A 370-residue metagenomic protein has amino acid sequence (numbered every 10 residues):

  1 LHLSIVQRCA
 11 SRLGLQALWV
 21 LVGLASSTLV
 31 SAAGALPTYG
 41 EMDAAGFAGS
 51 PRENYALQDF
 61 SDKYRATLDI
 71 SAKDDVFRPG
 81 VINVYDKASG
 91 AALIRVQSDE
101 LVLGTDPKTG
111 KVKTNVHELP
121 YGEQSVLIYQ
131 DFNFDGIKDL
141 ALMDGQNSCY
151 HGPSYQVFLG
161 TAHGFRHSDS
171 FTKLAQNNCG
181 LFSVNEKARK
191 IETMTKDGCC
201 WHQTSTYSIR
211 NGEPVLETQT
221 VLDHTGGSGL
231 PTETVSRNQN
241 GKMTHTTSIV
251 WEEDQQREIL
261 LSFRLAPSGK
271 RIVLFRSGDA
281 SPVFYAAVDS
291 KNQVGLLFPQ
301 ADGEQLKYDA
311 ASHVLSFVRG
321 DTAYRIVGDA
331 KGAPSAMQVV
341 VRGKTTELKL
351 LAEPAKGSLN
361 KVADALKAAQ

Functional and structural regions predicted by a protein language model:
G14-T28: Bacterial N-terminal signal peptides
V30-A92, V184-I259, T322, D329-Q370: Acidic, small-residue rich beta-repeat scaffolds with periodic aromatic anchors
A56-L57, A66, E252-P299: N-terminal secretory signal peptides
T67, N133-D144, A188-E192: Acidic/hydrophobic-patterned starts of short beta strands in beta-sheet-rich repeat architectures
Y85-A88, Y150-S170, T206-N211: Beta-propeller blade repeat segments, especially FG-GAP/WD-type strand-to-loop junctions in 6- to 7-bladed propeller
L101-K111, P282-S312: A low-complexity, Ser/Thr/Gly/Pro-enriched, surface-exposed linker/loop concept that marks segments flanking
L103-S125, K173-S183, W201: Repeat-based blade/solenoid architectures
V126-F134, S183-E186: Structural signature of eukaryotic scaffold interfaces centered on beta-propeller domains
